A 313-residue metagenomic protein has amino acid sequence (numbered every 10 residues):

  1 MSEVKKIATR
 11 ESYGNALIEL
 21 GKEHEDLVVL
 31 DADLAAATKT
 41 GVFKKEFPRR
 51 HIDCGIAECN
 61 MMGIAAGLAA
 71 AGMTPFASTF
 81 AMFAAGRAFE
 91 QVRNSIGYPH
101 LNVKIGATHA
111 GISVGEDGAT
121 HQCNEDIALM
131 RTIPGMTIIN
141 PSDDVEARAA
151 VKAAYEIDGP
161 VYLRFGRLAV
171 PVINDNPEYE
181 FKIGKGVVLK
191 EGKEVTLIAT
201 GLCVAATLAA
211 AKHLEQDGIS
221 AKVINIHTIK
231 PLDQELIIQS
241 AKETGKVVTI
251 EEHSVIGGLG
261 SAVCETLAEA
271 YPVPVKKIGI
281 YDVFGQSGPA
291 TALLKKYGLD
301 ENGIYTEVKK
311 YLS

Functional and structural regions predicted by a protein language model:
M1-R164, A169, E180: Thiamine diphosphate
E11, E23-D26, L34-G41, K45 (+2 more regions): Thiamine diphosphate
